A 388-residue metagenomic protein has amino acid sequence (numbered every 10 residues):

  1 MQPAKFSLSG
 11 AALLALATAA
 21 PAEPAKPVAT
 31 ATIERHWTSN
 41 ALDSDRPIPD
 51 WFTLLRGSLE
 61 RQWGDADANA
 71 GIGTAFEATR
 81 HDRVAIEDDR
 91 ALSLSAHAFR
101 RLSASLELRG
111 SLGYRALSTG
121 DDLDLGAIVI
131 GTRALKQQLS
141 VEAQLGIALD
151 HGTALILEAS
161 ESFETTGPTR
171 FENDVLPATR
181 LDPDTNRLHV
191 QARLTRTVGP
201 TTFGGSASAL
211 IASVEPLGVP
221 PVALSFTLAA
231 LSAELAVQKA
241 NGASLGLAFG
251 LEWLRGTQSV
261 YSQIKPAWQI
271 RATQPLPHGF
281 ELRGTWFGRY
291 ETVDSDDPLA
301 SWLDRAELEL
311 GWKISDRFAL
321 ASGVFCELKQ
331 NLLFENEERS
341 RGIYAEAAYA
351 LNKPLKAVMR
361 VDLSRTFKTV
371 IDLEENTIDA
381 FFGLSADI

Functional and structural regions predicted by a protein language model:
M1-V28: Cleavable N-terminal export/targeting peptides
A22-I388: Gram-negative and organellar
